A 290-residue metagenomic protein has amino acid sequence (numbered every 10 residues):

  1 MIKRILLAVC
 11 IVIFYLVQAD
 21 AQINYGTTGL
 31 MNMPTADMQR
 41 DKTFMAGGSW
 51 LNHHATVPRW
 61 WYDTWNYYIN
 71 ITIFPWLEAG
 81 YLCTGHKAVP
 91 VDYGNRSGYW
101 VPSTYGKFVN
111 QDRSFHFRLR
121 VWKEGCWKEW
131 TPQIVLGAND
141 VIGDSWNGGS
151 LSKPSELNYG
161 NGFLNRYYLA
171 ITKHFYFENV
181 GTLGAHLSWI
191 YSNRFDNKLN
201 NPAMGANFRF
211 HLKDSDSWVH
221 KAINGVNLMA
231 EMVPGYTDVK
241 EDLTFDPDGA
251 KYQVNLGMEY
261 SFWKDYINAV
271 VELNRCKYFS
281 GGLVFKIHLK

Functional and structural regions predicted by a protein language model:
M1-T27, K290: Cleavable N-terminal export/targeting peptides
A21-Y167, F175-Y176, V226, Y236-D238 (+2 more regions): Transmembrane beta-barrel domains of Gram-negative outer membranes and organellar outer membranes
F44-A46, Y67, P75, A79-Y81 (+8 more regions): Transmembrane beta-strands of outer-membrane beta-barrel proteins
S49-L51, T84, S188-S192, V233-G235 (+1 more regions): Short strand-loop junctions, especially beta-strand C-caps/beta-turns that link beta-sheets to coils or alpha-helices
I73-P75, R118-W127, P132, T172-F177 (+3 more regions): Outer-membrane beta-barrel proteins
S114-L119, M204, K277-K290: Outer-membrane beta-barrel "beta-signal"
E156-K240: Detector for outer-membrane/organellar transmembrane beta-barrel domains, recognizing the amphipathic beta-strand
T237, E241-K277, L283, I287: Accessory, usually C-terminal, subdomains that scaffold auxiliary metal cofactors
